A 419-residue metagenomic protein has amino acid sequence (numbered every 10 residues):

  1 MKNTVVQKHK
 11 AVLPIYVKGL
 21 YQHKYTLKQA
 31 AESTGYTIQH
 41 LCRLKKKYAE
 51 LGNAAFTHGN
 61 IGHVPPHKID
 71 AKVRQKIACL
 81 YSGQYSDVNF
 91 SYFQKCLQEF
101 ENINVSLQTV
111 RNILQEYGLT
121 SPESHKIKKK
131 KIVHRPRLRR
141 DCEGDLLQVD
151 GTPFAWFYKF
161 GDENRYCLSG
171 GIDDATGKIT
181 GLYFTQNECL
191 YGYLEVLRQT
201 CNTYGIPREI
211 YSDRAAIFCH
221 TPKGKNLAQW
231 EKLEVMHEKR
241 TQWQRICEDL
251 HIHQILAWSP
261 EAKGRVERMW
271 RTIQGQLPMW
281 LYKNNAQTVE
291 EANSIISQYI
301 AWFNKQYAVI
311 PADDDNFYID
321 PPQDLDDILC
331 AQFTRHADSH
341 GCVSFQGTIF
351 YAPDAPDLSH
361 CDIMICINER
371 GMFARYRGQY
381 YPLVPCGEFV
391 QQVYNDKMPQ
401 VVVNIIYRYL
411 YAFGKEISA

Functional and structural regions predicted by a protein language model:
M1-I15, V64-K72: Short, Lys/Arg-enriched anionic-surface-contact patches
K8-Y25, R74-Q84: Short, amphipathic alpha-helical "recognition" segments used to contact nucleic acids or chromatin
Q29-T34, F93: Short alpha-helical "recognition helix" segments of helix-turn-helix
G52-A155, E231-E238, I319-L325: Basic, flexible linker segments flanking DNA-binding modules in nucleic acid-interacting mobile-element proteins
I103-N104, Q115-I172, T176-I179, Q186 (+3 more regions): Mobile-element integrase/transposase regions, centering on the N-terminal DNA-binding/Zn-coordinating module
N202-V235, P260: Acidic/histidine-rich, metal-coordinating catalytic segments
M236, Q242-A312, F317-I328: Charged alpha-helix within mobile-element recombinases
S297-A419: C-terminal, beta-rich DNA-binding module of retroviral/retroelements integrases
